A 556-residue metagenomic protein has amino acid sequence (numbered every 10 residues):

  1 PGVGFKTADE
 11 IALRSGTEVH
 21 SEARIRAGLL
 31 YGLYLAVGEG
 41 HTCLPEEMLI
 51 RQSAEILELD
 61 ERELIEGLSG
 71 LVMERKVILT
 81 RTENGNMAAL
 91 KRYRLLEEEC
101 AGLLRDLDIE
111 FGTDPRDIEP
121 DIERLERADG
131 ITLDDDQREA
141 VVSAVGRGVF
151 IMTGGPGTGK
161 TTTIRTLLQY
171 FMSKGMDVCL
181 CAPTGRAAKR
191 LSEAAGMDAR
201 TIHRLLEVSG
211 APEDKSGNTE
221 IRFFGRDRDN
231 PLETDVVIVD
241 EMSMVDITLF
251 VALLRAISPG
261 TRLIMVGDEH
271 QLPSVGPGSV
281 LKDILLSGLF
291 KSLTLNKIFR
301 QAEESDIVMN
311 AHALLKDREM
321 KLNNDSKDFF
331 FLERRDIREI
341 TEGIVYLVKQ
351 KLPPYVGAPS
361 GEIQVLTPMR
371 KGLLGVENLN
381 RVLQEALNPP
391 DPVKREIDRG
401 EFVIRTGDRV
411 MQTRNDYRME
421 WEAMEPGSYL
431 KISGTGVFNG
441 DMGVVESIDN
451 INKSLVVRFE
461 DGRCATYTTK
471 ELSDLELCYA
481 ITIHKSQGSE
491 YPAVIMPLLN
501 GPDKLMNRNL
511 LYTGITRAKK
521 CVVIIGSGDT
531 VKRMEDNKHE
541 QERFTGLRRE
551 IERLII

Functional and structural regions predicted by a protein language model:
P1-P120: Accessory, non-ATPase domains that flank or precede helicase/AAA+ motor cores in DNA-metabolism machines
G130-G146: N-terminal pre-P-loop "Q-motif" helix
S143, T166, Y170, K174-M176 (+7 more regions): Conserved helicase motor core of SF1/SF2 NTP-dependent helicases
M152, L180: Hydrophobic anchor at the beta1->P-loop junction of P-loop NTPases
K160: Conserved lysine of the Walker
K215-E233: Conserved alpha-helical scaffold flanking the Walker A/P-loop in AAA+ ATPase domains
E269-T435, L554-I556: Conserved helicase motor core of P-loop NTPases
S433-T435, N439-I556: C-terminal accessory regions
